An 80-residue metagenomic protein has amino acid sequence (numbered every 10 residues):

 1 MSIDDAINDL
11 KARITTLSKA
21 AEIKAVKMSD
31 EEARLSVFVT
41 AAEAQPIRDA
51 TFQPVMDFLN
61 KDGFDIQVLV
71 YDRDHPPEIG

Functional and structural regions predicted by a protein language model:
S2-L17: Short amphipathic alpha-helix segments
D4-A6, Q45, V68-D74: Charged, structured surface patches that assemble and position nucleic-acid processing machinery
D9, Q53-P54: Alpha-helical scaffolding segments of alpha/beta enzyme cores, especially the outer helices of TIM-barrel or partial
R13-T16, P46-I47, M56-K61: Short, surface-exposed linear patches
T15-L35: Short edge beta-strands and adjacent turn/loop segments
S29-A33, T40-A41, R73-P76: Short, internal active-site loops enriched in acidic
L35-Q53: A short interface-forming secondary-structure element
M56, N60-G80: A short amphipathic beta-strand at an alpha->beta junction
